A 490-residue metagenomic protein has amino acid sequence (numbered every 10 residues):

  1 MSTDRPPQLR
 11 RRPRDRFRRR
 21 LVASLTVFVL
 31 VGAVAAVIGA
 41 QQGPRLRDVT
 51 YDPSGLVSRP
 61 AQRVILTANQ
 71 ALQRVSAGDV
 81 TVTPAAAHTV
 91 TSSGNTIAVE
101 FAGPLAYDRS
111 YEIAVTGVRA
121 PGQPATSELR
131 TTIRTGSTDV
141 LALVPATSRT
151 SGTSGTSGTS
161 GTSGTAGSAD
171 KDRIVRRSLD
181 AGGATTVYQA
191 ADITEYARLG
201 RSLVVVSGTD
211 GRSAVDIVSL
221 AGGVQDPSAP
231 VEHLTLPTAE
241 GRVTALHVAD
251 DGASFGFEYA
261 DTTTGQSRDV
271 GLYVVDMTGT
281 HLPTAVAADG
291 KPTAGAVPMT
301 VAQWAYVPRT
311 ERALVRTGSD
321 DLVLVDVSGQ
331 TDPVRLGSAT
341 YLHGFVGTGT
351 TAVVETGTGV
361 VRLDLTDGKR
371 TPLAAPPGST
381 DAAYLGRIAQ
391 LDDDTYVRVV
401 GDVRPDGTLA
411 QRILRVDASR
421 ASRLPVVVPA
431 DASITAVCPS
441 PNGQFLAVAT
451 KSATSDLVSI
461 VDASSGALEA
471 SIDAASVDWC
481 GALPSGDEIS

Functional and structural regions predicted by a protein language model:
S2-D139, A166-D170, D180-R201, V206-G208 (+14 more regions): Acidic, low-complexity Ser/Thr/Gly/Pro-rich repeat segments typical of extracellular/periplasmic and surface-exposed
T138-R149: Short beta-strand segments enriched in small/hydrophobic residues
S148-R176, D210-A221, D261-D276, R316-D326 (+3 more regions): Structural motif
D180-G182, G211, G223, T278-T280 (+4 more regions): Short coil/turn linkers that define WD40 beta-propeller blade boundaries
F255, A313, A352, Y396-V397 (+1 more regions): Acidic/hydrophobic-patterned starts of short beta strands in beta-sheet-rich repeat architectures
E258-T263, S267-A287, A294-S328, V399-V403: N-terminal low-complexity, intrinsically disordered tails enriched in Ser/Pro/Gly and acidic/polar residues
D320-V323, G329-V354: Beta-propeller domains
A453-S490: Extracellularly exposed regions in secreted/surface proteins, prominently low-complexity, repeat-rich
